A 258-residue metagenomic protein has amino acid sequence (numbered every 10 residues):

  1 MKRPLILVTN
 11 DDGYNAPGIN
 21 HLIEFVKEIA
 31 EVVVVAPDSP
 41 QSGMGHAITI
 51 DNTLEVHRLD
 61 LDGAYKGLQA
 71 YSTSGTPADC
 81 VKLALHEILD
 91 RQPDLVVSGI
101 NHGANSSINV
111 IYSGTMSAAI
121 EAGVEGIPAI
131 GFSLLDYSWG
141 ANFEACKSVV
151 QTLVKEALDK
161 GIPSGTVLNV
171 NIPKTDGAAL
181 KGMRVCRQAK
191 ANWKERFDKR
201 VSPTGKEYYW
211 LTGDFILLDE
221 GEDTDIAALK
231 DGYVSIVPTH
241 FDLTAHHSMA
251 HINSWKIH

Functional and structural regions predicted by a protein language model:
K2-T9, P17-E87, R91: A cross-family phosphate/adenosyl-ligand binding-site feature
T9, V35-P37, S98-N101, F132-S133 (+2 more regions): Short beta-strand segments
D12, P40, T76-P77, N101-A104 (+2 more regions): Short glycine-rich anion-binding loops that position phosphate/pyrophosphate groups of nucleotides and phosphorylated
A84-D90, S117-P128: Alpha-helix C-terminal capping segments
L95: Short, Asp-centered acidic motifs that coordinate Mg2+ and/or phosphate in catalytic or ligand-binding sites
A104-S113: Glycine/threonine-rich flexible loop motifs
G123-A145: Glycine-rich phosphate/pyrophosphate-binding loops and their adjacent beta-strand/loop elements at enzyme active sites
E144-H258: Electrostatically charged, flexible surface regions
